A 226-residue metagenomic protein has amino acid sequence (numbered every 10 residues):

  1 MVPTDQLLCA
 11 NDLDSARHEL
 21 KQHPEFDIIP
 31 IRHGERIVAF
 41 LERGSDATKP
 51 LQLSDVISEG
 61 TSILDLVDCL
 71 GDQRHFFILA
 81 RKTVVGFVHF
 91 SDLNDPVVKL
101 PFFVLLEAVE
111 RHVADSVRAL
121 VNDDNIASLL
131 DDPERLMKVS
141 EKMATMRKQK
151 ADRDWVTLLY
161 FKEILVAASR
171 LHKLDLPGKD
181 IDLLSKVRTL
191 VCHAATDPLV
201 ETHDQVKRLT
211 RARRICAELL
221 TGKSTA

Functional and structural regions predicted by a protein language model:
M1, E42, I57-S58, S62 (+1 more regions): Short, solvent-exposed coil/turn linker segments
V2-L8, E42-D46: Short boundary/loop segments of OB/S1/cold-shock single-stranded nucleic-acid-binding domains
D5-E25, I31-H33, Q52-R81: The conserved cystathionine-beta-synthase
I28-P30, F40-L41: Charged interaction/catalytic cores of defense and host-pathogen modules
I37-D46, V84-F90: Short glycine-/small-residue motifs
D46-Q52: Conserved C-terminal motor-coupling region of P-loop helicases
G60-H75, T83-A226: Amphipathic alpha-helical interface elements
